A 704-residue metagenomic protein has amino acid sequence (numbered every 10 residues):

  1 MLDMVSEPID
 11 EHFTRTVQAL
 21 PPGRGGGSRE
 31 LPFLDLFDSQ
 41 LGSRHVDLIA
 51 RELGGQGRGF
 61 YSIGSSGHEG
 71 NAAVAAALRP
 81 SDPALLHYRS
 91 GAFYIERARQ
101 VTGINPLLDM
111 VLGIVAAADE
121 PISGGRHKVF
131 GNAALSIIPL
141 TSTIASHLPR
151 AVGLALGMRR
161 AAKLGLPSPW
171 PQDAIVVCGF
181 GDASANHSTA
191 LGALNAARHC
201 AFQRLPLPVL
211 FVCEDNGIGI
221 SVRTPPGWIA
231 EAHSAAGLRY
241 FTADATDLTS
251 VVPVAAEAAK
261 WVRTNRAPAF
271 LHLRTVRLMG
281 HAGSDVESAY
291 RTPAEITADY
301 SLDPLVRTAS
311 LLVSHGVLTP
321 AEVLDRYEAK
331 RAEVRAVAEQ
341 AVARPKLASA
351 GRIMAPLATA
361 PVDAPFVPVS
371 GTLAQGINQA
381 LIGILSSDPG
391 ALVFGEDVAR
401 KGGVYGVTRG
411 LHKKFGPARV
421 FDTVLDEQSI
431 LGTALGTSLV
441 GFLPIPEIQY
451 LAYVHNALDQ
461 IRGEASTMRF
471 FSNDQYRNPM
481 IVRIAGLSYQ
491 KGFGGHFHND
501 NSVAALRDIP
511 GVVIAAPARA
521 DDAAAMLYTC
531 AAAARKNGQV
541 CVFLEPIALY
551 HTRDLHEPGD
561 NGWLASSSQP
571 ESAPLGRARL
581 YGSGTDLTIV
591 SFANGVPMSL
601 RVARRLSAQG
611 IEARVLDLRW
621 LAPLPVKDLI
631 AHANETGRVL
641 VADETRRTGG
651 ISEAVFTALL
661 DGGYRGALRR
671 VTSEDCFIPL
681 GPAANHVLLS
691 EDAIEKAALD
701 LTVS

Functional and structural regions predicted by a protein language model:
M1-N71, A76-L78, L273, M279-A418 (+3 more regions): Conserved acidic/glycine
H45-V209, I220-G237, H496: Cofactor-binding active-site loop characterized by glycine-rich and histidine/acidic residues
E52-G57, R126-T141, Q172-G179, A236-Y240 (+7 more regions): Glycine/charged-rich beta-loop-alpha catalytic/anionic-binding loops adjacent to active sites
G64, L85-H87, I122-G124, V152 (+11 more regions): General beta-strand structural signal in soluble alpha/beta enzymes
E69-A72, S136-L210, I218, A245-W261 (+1 more regions): Thiamine diphosphate
R204-A336, G410, K414, Y476-N478 (+3 more regions): Thiamine diphosphate
K491-L587: Phosphate/diphosphate-binding glycine-rich loops and adjacent basic-rich segments that engage nucleotide
